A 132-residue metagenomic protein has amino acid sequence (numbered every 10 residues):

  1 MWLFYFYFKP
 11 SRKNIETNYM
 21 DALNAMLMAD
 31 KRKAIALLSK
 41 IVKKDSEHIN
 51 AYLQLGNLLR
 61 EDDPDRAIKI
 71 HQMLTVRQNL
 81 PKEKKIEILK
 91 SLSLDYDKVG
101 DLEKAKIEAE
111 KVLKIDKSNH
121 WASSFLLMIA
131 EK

Functional and structural regions predicted by a protein language model:
M1-P10, D30-L38, R66-R77, E103-I107: Repeat-mediated protein-protein interaction surfaces in helical alpha-solenoids
M1-T17, K111-I115, H120-F125: Long, contiguous interaction/recruitment modules in multidomain scaffold/adaptor proteins
N14-E47, Q54, R60-K69, S91-K98: Alpha-helical segment of the N-proximal tetratricopeptide repeat
K40-K43, V76, E110-K114: Conserved structural position within tetratricopeptide repeats
Q54-K84, K132: Long amphipathic alpha-helical scaffold regions
